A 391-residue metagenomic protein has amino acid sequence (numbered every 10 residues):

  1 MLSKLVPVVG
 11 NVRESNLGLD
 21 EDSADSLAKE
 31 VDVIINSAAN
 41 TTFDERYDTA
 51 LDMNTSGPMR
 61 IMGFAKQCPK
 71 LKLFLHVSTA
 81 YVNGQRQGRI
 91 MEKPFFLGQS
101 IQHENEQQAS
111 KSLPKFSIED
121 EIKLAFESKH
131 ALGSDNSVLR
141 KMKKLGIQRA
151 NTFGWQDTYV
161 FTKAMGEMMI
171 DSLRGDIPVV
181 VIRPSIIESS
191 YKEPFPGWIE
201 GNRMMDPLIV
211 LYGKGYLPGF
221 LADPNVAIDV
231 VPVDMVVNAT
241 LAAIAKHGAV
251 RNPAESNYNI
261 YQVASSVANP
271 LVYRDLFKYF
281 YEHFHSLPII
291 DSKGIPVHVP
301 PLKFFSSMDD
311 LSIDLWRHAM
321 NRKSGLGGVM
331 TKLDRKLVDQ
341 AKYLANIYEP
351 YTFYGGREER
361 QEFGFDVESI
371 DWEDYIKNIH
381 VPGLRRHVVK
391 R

Functional and structural regions predicted by a protein language model:
M1-V33: Conserved Rossmann-fold cofactor-binding substructure of NAD(P)-dependent oxidoreductases
P7, F74, V179, L315-R317: Hydrophobic/aromatic anchor residues within beta-strands of the central parallel beta-sheet of Rossmann-like
V33-S37, D44-T49, S56-F161, R174 (+1 more regions): Conserved Rossmann-fold NAD(P)-dependent oxidoreductase catalytic core, especially the SDR/UDP-sugar
M53, V231, L271: Residue-level signal for the nucleotide or nucleotide-sugar donor/cofactor binding architecture
G57-R60, M165-G166, P232: Conserved cofactor-binding/catalytic machinery of classical short-chain dehydrogenase/reductase
V138-D157, I177-V179, P184-E193, G197-A243 (+3 more regions): A conserved pocket-lining segment of Rossmann-fold NAD(P)-dependent short-chain dehydrogenase/reductase
V233-V237, L241, D366, I370-P382: Short, amphipathic alpha-helical "lid/cap" segments that border enzyme active or binding sites
A243-G356, E362-E368, R386-R391: Mid/C-terminal beta-alpha module of Rossmann-like enzyme folds, strongest in SDR-family dehydrogenases/epimerases
